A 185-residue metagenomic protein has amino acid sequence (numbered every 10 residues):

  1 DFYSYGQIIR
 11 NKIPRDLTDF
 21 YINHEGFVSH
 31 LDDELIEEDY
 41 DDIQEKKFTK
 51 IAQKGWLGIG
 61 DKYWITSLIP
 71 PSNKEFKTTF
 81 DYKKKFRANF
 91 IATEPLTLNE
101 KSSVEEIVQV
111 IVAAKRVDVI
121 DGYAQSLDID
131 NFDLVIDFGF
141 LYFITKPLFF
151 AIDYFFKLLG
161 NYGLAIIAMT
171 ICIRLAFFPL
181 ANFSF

Functional and structural regions predicted by a protein language model:
D1-F132: Soluble non-transmembrane domains of integral membrane proteins
Y63-W64, Y162, F178: Aromatic side chains
P95, F138-Y142, N182: Generic amphipathic alpha-helical segments used as scaffolds and interaction surfaces in large, multi-domain proteins
K101, I173-F185: Membrane-interface amphipathic helices and adjacent TM-edge segments
I111-Y162: Interfacial loop/helix-cap signal at membrane boundaries in integral membrane proteins
I152-F155, C172, A176: Alpha-helical membrane-inserting segments
